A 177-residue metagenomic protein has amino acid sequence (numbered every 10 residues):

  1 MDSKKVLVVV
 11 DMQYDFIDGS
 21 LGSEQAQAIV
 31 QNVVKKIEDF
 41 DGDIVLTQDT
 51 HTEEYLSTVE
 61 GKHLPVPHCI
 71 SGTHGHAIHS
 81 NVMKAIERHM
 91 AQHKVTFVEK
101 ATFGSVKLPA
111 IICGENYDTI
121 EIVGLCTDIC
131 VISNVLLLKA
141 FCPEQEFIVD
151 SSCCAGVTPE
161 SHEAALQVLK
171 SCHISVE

Functional and structural regions predicted by a protein language model:
M1-F97, I148, V157-S171, S175: Active-site acidic carboxylates
Q13, C113, K139-A140, K170: Non-catalytic positions within long, well-ordered alpha-helices that form the structural scaffold/packing of enzyme
V33-I37, I132-C142: Histidine-anchored nucleotide/phosphate-binding helix
F40-D41, E115, C142: A structural signal for short coil/turn segments at secondary-structure junctions
T47-T50, A101, L125, S152: Active-site-proximal beta-strand/loop segments in catalytic clefts of secreted hydrolases
G72-I129: Internal catalytic-core helix/loop-beta-alpha segment that presents or stabilizes conserved functional determinants
P109, I132-V135, P159-E163: Conserved strand-to-helix beginnings and helix N-cap segments that scaffold or border functional pockets
E121-C126, Q145-P159, E177: A short glycine-rich beta-strand->turn/loop micro-motif centered on a GG-aromatic cluster
